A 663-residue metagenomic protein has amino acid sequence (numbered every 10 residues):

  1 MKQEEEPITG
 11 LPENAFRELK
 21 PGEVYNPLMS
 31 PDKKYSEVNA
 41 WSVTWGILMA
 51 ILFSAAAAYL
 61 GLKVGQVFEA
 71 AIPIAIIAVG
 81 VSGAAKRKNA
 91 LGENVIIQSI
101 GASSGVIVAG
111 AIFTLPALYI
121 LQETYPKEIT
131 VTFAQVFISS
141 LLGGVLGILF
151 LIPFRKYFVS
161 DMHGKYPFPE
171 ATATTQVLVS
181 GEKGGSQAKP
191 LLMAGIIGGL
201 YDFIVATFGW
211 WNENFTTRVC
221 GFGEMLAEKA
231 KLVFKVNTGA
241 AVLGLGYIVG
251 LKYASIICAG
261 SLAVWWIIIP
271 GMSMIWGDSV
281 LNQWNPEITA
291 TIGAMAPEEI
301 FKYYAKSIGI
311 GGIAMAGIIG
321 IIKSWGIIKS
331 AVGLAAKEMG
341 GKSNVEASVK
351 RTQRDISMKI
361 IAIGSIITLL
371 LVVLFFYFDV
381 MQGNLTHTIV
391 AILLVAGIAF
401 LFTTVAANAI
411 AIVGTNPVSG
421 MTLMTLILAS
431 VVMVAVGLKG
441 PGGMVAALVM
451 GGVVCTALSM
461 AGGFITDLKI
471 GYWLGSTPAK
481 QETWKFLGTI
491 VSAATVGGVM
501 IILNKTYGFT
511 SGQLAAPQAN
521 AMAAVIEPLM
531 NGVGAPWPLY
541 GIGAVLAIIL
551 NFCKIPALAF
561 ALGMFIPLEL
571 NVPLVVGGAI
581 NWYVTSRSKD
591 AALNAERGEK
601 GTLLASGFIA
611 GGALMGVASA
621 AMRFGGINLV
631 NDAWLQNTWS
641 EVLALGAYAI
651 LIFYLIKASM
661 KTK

Functional and structural regions predicted by a protein language model:
M1-K663: Alpha-helical multipass membrane-protein architecture
